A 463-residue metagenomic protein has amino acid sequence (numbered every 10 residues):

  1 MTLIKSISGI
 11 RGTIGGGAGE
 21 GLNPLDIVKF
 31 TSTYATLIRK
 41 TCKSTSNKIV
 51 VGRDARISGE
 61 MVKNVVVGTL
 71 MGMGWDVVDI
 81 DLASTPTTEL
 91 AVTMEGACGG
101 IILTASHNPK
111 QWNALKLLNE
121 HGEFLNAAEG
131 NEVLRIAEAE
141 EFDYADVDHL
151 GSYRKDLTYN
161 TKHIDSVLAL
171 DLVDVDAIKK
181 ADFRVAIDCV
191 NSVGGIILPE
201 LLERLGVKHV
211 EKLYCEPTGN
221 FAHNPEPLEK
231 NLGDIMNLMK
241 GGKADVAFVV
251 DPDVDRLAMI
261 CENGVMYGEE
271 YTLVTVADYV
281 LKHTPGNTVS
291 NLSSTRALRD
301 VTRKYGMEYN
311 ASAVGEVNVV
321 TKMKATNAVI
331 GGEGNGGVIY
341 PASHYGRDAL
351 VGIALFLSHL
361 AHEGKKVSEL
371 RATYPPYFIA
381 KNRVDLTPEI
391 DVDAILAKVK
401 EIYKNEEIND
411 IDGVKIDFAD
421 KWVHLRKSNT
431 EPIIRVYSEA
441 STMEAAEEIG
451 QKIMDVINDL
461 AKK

Functional and structural regions predicted by a protein language model:
M1-G68, G72-M73, S152-R184: An N-terminal, well-structured beta->alpha segment
T13, N113-K240: Gly/Ser/Thr-enriched, mixed-charge loops and adjacent short helices that form phosphate/oxyanion-binding elements
T36, K48-W112, E200-I260: N-terminal small/polar loop signature for handling phosphorylated ligands or for N-terminal nucleophile
V51-D54, I187-C189, C261, A342 (+1 more regions): Short glycine-centered, acidic/aromatic-flanked micro-motifs in structured strand/loop junctions that mark active-site
L117-E120, A258-E262, I339-P341: Short beta-strand-to-turn element immediately C-terminal to the catalytic PLP-Schiff-base lysine in fold type I
N131-D165, A169, C261-G334, V338-I339: Proline/glycine-rich low-complexity loops and linkers
A244, T284-K463: Phosphate-binding and adjacent anionic-ligand microenvironments
